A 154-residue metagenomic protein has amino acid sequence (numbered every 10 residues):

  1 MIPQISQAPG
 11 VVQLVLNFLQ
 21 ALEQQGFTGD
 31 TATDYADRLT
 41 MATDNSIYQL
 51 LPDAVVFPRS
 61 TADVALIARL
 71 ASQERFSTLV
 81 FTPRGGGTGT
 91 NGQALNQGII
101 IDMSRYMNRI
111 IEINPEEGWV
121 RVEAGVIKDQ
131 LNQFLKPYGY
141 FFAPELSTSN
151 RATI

Functional and structural regions predicted by a protein language model:
M1-S72, F76, G86-G118, S147 (+1 more regions): N-terminal flexible segment immediately upstream of the FAD-binding catalytic core in FAD-dependent oxidoreductases
S77-V80, F141: Residue-level detector of anion-binding/catalytic polar loops
I100-M103, E123, I127: Helix N-cap / beta->alpha transition motif
I111-E116, A124-I154: Hydrophobic, small-residue-rich alpha-helical packing segments that form membrane-like cores
